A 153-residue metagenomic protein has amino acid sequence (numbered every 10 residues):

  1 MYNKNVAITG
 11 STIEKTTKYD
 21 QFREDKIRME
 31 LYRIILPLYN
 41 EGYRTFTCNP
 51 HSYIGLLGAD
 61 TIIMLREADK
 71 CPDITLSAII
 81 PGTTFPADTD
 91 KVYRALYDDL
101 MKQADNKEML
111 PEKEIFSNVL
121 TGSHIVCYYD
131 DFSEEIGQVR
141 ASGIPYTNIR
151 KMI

Functional and structural regions predicted by a protein language model:
M1-I153: Acidic/glycine-enriched connector segments
